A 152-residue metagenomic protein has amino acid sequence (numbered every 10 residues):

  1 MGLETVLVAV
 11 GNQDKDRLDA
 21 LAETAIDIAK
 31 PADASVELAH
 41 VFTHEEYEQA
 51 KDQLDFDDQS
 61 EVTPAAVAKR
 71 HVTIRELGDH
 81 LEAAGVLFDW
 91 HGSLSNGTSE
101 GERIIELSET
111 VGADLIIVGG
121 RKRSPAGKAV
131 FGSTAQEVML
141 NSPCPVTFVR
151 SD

Functional and structural regions predicted by a protein language model:
G2-D55: Small/aliphatic-rich secondary-structure junction motif
V8-A9, F88-H91, I117-G120, V149: Short beta-strands and strand-loop turn motifs
D14, A34, H71-I74, N96 (+3 more regions): Acidic/histidine-enriched, beta-strand-rich ligand/metal-binding domains
D27, E109-D152: Gly/Ser-rich helix-loop-strand patches that form or flank binding pockets for ribonucleotide-derived cofactors
A34-S35, V86, A113, C144: Short glycine/serine/threonine/alanine-rich loop segments
H40, G92-L94, R150: Residue-level recognition of beta-strand->loop/alpha-helix junctions
D57-T73: A short acidic, glycine-rich active-site loop that binds or catalyzes chemistry on phosphate/adenosine moieties
D79-I116: Structural beta-alpha unit
